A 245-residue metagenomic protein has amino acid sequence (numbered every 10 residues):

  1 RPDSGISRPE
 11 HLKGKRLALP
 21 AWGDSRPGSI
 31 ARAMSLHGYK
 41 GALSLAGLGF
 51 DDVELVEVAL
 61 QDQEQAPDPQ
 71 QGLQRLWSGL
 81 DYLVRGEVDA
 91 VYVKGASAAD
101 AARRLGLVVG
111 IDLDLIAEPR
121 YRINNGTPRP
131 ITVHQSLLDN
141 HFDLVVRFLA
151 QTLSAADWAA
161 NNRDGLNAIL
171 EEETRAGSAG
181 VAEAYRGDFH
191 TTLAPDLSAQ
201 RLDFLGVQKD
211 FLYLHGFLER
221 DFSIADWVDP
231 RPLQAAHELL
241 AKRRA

Functional and structural regions predicted by a protein language model:
R1-I6, W22-S25, I30-R32, R122-I123 (+2 more regions): Short coil/turn segments
P2-A18, D139-D143: Flexible hinge/capping segments at coil-to-helix
K15-D100, L202, G206: Bilobed "Venus flytrap"/periplasmic-binding protein-like clamshell domains and structurally analogous long
L48-L55, T174-R186, E219-D226: Short, surface-exposed acidic
Q71-L170: Pocket-lining segment of extracytoplasmic ligand-binding domains
D139-F217: Secondary-structure end/capping motifs
D210-A245: Conserved C-terminal helix/tail region of periplasmic/extracytoplasmic solute-binding proteins
